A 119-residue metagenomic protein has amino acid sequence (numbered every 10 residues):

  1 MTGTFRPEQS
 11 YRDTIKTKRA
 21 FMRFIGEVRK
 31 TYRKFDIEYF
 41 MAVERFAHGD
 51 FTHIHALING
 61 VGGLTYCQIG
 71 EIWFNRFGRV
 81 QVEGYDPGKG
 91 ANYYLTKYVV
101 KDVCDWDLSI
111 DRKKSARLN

Functional and structural regions predicted by a protein language model:
M1-T52, N59-N119: Catalytic residues for metal-mediated phosphoryl-transfer on nucleic acids/nucleotides
